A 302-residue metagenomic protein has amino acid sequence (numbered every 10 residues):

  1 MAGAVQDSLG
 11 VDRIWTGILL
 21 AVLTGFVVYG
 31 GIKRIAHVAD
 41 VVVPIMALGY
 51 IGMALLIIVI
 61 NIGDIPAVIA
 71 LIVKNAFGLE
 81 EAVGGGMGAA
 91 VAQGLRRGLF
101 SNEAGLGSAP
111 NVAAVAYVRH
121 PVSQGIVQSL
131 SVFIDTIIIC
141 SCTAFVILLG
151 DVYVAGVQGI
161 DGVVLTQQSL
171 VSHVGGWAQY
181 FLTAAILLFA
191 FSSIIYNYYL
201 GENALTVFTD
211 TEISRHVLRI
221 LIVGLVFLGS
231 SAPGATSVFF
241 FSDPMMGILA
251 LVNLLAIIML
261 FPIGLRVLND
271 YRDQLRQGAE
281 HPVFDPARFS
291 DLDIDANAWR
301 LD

Functional and structural regions predicted by a protein language model:
M1-I18, A67-G88, V154-V174, F208-T211 (+1 more regions): Inter-helical loop and helix-membrane interface segments of multi-pass membrane transporters/permeases
A2-V5, V11-I60, I65, I69-V73 (+1 more regions): Membrane-interface loop-to-helix entry segments
T16-A21, G25-Y29, I57-V127, A185-A190 (+2 more regions): Hydrophobic, membrane-embedded alpha-helices of multi-pass small-molecule transporters
G17, V118-I134, T211-R219: Membrane-interface alpha-helices at helix entry/exit sites of multi-pass transporters
L19-F26, V42, G52, G88-F100 (+4 more regions): Hydrophobic alpha-helical transmembrane segments of multi-pass membrane proteins
Y50, I57, I138, V146-I147 (+2 more regions): Hydrophobic alpha-helical segments of multi-pass membrane transport proteins
M53-L71, V115-A116, L130-V163: Extracellular/periplasmic helix-exit of transmembrane alpha-helices
E80, R215-N269, P282-D302: A generic transmembrane alpha-helix motif of multi-pass inner-membrane proteins
